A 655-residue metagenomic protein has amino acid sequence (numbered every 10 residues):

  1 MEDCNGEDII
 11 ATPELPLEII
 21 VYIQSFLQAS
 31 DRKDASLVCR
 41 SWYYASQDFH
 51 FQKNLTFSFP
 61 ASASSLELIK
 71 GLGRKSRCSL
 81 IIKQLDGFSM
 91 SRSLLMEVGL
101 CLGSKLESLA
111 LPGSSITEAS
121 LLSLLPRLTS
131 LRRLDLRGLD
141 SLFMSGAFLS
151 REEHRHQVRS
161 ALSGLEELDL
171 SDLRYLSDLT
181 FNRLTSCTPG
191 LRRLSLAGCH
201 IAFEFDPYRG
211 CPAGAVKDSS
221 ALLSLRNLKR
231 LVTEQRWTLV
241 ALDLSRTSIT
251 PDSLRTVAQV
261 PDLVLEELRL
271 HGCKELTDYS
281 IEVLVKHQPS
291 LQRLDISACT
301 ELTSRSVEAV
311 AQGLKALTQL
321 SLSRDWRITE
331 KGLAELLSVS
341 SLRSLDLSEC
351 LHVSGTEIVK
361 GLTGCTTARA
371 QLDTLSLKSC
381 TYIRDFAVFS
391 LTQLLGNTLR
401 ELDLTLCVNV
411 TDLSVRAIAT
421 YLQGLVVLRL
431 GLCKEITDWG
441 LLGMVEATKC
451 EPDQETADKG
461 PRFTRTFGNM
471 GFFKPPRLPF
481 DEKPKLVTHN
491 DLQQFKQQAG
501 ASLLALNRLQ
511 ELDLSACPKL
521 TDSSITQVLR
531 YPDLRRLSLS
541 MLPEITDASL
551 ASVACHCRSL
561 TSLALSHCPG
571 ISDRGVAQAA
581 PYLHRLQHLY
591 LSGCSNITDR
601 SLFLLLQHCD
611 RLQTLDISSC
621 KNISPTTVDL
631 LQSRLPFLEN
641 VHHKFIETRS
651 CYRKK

Functional and structural regions predicted by a protein language model:
M1-V260, L265-G272, T277, I281-V285 (+19 more regions): N-terminal adaptor-interaction module of cullin-RING ubiquitin ligase components
T56, I81, A110, D135 (+18 more regions): Conserved positional slot within leucine-rich repeat
G103, L128, L162, L173 (+24 more regions): Leucine-rich repeat
E153-R159, R230-T233, D262, G364-R369 (+2 more regions): Alpha-helix termini
L194, D206-R209, L347, E357-I358 (+4 more regions): Flexible, disordered linker segments and immediate boundary regions flanking tandem C2H2 zinc-finger modules
A202-L222, G443-L506: Acidic, serine/threonine- and proline-enriched intrinsically disordered linkers and terminal tails in large eukaryotic
P251-D252, E266, D278-E282, K286 (+19 more regions): Tandem repeat domain/solenoid detector
L560, Y582-K655: C-terminal interaction modules of eukaryotic adaptor/scaffold proteins
